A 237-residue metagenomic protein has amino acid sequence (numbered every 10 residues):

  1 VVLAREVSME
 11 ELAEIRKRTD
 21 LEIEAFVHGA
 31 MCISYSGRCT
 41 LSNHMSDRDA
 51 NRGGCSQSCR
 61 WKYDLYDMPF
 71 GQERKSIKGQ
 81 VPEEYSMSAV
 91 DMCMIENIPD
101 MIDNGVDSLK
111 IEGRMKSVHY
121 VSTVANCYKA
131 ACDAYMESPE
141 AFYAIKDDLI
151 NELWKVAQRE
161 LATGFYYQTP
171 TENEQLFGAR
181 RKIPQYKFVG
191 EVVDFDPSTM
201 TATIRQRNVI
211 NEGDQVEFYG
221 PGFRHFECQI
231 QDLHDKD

Functional and structural regions predicted by a protein language model:
V2-D237: Surface-exposed amphipathic alpha-helical tracts and adjacent flexible/coil segments at the periphery of soluble enzymes
